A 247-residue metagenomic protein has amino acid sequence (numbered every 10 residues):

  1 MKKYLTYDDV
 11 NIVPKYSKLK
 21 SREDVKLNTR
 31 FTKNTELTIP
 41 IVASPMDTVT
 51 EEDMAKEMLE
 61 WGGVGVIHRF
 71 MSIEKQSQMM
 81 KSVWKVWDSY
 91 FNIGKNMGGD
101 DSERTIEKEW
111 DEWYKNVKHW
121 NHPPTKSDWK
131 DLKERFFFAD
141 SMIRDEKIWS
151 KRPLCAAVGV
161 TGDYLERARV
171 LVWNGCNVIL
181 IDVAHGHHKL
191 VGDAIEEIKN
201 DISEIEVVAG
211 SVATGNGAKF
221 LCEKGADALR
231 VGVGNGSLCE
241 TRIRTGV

Functional and structural regions predicted by a protein language model:
M1-D101, T105, E109, W113 (+6 more regions): N-terminal capping/small domains of soluble enzymes
D53-V64, M71-D88, N92, F137-V247: Alpha/beta enzyme core
D128-K130, G159-V160: Intrinsically disordered, low-complexity serine/threonine-rich segments
